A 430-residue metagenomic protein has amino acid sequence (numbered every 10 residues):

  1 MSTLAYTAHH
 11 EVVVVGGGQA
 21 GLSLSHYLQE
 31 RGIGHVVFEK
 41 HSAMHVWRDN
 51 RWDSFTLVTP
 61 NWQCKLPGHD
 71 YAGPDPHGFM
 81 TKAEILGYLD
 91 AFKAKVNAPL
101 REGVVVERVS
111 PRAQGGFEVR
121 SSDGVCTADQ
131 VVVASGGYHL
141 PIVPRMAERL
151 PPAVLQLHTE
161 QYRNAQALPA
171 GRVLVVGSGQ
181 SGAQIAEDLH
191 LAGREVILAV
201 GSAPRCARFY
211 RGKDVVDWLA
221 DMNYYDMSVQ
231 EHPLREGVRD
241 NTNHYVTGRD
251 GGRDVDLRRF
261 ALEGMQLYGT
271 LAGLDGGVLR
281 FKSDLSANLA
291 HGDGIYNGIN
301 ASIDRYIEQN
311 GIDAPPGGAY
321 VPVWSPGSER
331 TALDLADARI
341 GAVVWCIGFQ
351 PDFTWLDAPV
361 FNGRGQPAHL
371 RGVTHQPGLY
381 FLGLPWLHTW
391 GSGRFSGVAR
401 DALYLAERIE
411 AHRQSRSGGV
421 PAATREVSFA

Functional and structural regions predicted by a protein language model:
S2-G17, L22-V46, M80-A430: Flavin (primarily FAD) cofactor-binding/catalytic cores of flavoenzymes
N50-P76, V215-H232: N-terminal glycine-rich dinucleotide-binding loop that anchors FAD/FMN and/or NAD(P) in oxidoreductases
